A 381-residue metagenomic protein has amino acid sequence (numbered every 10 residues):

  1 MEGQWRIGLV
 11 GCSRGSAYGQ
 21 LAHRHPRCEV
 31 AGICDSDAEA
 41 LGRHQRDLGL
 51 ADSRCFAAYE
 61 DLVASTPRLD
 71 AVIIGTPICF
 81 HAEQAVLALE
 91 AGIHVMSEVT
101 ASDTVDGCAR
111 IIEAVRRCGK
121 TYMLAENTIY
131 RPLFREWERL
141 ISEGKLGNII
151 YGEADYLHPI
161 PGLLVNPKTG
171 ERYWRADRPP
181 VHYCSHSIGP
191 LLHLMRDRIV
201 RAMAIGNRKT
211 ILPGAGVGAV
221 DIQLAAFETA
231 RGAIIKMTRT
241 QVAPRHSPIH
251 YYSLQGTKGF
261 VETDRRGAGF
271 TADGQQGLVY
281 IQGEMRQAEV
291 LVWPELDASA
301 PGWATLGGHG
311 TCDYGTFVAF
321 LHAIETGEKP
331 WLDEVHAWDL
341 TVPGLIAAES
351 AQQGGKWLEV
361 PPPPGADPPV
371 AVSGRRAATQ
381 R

Functional and structural regions predicted by a protein language model:
M1, D61, A71-I73, A319-R381: C-terminal helix-rich "cap/oligomerization" subdomain common to oxidoreductases
M1-L50: N-terminal Rossmann-like dinucleotide-binding module
S13, T128-V217, L224-A225, G355: Predominantly a Rossmann-like dinucleotide-binding segment in NAD(P)-dependent oxidoreductases
D52-Y59: Conserved SAM-binding strand-loop segment of SAM-dependent methyltransferases
T66, A71, P77-Y130, G144: Beta-strand-loop-alpha-helix segment that lines the small-molecule cofactor/substrate pocket of alpha/beta enzymes
G92, G119, G144, G232 (+2 more regions): Glycine-centered short loops/turns at secondary-structure junctions
N127, T229, S253, T257-L332 (+1 more regions): C-terminal glycine/acidic-rich active-site capping loop/insertion
R196-T271: Glycine-rich, aromatic-lined ligand/substrate-binding cores of catalytic and carbohydrate-binding domains
